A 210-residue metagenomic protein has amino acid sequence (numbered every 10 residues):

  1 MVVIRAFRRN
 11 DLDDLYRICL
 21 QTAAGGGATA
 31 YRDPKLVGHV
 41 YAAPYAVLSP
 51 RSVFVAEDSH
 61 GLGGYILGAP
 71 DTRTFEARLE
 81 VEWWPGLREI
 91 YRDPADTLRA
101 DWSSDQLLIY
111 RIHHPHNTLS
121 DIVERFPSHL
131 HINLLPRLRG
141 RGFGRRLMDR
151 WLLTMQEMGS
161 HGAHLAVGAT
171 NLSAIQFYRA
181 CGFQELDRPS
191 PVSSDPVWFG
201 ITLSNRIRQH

Functional and structural regions predicted by a protein language model:
V3-R17: A short beta-loop-alpha structural element at the N-terminal edge of CoA-dependent acyl/N-acetyltransferase catalytic
R17-R32, P44-Y45, S160: Helix-loop element at the rim of GNAT/NAT acetyltransferase active sites that forms part of the acceptor-substrate
Y31-V53, S59, L67, P115: Active-site rim helix/loop that mediates acceptor-substrate recognition in acyltransferases
G61-G64, S173: Glycine-rich acetyl-CoA-binding "A-motif" of GNAT/NAT acetyltransferases
R73, H164-V167, R179-F199: Conserved catalytic-core motifs of GNAT/GCN5-like acyltransferases
R73-H131: Conserved acyl-donor/pantetheine-binding loop and adjacent beta-alpha core of acyl/acetyltransferases and related
F126-S128, M155-G168: Conserved GNAT acetyl-CoA-binding A-motif
H131-L134, G140-E157, Q176-A180: Conserved acetyl-CoA-binding loop-helix of GNAT-fold acetyltransferases
